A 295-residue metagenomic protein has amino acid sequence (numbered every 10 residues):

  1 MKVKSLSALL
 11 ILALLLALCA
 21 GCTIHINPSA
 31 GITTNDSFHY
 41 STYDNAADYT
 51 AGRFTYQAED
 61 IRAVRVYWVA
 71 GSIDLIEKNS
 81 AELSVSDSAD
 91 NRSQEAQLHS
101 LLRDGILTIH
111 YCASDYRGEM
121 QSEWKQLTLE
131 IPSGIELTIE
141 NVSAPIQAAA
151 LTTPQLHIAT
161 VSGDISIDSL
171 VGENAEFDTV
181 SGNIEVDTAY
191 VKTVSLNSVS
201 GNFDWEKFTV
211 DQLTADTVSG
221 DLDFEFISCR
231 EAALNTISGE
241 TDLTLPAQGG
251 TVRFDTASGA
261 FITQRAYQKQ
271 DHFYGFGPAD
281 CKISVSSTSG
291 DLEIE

Functional and structural regions predicted by a protein language model:
M1-L10: Positively charged n-region of N-terminal signal peptides that target proteins for export
A17-G21: C-terminal motif of bacterial Sec signal peptides marking the signal peptidase cleavage site
T23-T108, Q126-T138, P145-H157, L243-P246 (+2 more regions): Short linear S-[DN]-x-LW-Φ motif typified by the pepsin-like aspartic protease active-site region
Y43-A47, D115-S122: Extracellular beta-rich ligand/substrate-recognition surface
T50, D60, V69, N79 (+19 more regions): Repetitive beta-strand solenoid architecture
F54, G105-A113, Q270-F276: Generic recognition of long tandem-repeat/solenoid scaffolds
A113-D115, L129-E130: Conserved "repeat-terminator" motif of extracellular CCP/Sushi domains
S169, N174-A175, I184-E295: Short, surface-exposed interaction patches in beta-rich subdomains that mediate adhesion/assembly near membranes
